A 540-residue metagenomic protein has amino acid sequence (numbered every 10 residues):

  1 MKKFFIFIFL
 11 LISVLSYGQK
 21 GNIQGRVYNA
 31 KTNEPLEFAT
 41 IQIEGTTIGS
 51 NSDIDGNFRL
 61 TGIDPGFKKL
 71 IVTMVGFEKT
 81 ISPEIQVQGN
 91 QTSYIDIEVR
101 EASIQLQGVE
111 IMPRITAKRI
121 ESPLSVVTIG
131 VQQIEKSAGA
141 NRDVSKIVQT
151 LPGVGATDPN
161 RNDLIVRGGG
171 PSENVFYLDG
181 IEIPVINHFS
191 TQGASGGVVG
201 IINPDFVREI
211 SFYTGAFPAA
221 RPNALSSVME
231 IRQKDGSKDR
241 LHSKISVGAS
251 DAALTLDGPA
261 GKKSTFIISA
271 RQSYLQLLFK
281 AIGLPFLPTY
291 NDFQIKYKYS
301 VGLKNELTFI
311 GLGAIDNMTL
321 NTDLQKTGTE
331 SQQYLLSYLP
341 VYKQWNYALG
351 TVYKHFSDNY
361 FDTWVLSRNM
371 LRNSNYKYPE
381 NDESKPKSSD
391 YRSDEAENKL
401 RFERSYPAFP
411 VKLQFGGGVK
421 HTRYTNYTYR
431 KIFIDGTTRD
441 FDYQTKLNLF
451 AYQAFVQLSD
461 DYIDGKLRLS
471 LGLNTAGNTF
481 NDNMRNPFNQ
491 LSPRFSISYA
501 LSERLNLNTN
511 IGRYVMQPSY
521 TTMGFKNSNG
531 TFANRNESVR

Functional and structural regions predicted by a protein language model:
K3, K298-D316, L339-M484: Face-selective signature of the C-terminal outer-membrane beta-barrel domain
S16-G108, K466: Periplasm-facing N-terminal accessory domains of Gram-negative outer-membrane beta-barrel systems
E78, Q86-G89, Y94, M112 (+3 more regions): Periplasmic N-terminal accessory/gating domains of Gram-negative outer-membrane beta-barrel systems
T128-G130, S195, L284-T289, L324-Y334 (+4 more regions): Flexible, surface-exposed loop regions and adjacent strand-edge segments of Gram-negative outer-membrane beta-barrel
N162, S227, L241, V247-L254 (+8 more regions): Hydrophobic, lipid-facing positions within transmembrane beta-strands of outer-membrane proteins
S172-N174, F206, D239-S243, K262-F266 (+5 more regions): Outer-envelope beta-barrel architecture signal
V175, E209-A220, S226-K234, L241-P285 (+2 more regions): Predominantly transmembrane beta-strands of Gram-negative outer membrane beta-barrel pores used for transport
L324-T329, R372, T425-I434, E503-R540: Surface-exposed extracellular loop regions of Gram-negative outer-membrane beta-barrel proteins, predominantly
